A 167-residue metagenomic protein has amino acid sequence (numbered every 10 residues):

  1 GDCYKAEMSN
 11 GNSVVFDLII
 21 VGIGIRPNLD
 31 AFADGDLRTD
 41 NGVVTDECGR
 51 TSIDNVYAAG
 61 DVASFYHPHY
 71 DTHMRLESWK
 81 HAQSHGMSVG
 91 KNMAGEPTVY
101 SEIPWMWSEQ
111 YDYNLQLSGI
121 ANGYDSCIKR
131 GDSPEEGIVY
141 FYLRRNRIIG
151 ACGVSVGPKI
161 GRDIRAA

Functional and structural regions predicted by a protein language model:
G1-D2: A conserved short coil-to-beta-strand element within the FAD-binding core of flavoproteins
K5-E7, N12-S84, S88: FAD-site-proximal beta/loop scaffold in flavoenzymes
E7-M8, E109, L143: A general beta-strand register signal
N12-R38, Y113-A167: C-terminal catalytic lobe of FAD-dependent flavoproteins
D54, M87, K91-G95, A151: Charged, amphipathic alpha-helical interaction segments
H69-E77, H81, K91-G123: Active-site-proximal substrate-binding core of FAD-dependent oxidoreductases
